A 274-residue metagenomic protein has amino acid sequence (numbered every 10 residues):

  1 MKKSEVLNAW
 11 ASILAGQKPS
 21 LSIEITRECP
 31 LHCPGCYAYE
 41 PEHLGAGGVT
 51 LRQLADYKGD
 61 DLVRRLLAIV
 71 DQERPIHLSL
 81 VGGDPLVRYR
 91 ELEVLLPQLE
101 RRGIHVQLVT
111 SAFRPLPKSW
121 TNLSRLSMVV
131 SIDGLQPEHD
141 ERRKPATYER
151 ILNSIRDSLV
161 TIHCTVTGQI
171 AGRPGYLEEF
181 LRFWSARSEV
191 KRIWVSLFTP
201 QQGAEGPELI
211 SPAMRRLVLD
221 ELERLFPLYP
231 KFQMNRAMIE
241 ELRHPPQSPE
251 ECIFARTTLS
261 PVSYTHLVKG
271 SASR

Functional and structural regions predicted by a protein language model:
M1-S119: Conserved alpha-helical substructure of the radical SAM core
E28, H32, E251, R274: The −1 position to Zn-ligating cysteines in a subset of zinc-ribbon hairpins
V49, D71, R102, S124-Y264 (+1 more regions): Radical SAM enzyme [4Fe-4S]-AdoMet core and its adjacent flexible, acidic and glycine-rich loops/tails across
